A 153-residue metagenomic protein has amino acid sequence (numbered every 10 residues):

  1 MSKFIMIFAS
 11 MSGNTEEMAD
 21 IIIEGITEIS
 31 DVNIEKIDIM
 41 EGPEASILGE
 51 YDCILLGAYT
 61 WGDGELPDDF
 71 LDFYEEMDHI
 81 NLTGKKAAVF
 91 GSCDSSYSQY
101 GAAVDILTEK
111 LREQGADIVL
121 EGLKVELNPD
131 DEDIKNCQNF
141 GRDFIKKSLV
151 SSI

Functional and structural regions predicted by a protein language model:
S2-F4, N14-E17, G25-S30, E35-I37 (+1 more regions): FMN-binding flavodoxin-like domain, especially the glycine-rich phosphate-binding loop
F8-S12: Aromatic-flanked redox-active Cys/Sec active sites in thiol-based oxidoreductases, especially the WC-centered
I39-E41: Conserved SAM/SAH-binding loop
P43-A45: Short hydrophobic/charged patches on amphipathic alpha-helices used for structural packing and interfaces
